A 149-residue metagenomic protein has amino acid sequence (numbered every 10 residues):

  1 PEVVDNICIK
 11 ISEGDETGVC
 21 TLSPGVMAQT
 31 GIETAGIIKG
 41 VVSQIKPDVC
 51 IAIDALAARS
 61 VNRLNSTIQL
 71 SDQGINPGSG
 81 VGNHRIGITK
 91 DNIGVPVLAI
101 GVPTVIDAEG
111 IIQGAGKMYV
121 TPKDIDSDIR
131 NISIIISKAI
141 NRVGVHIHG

Functional and structural regions predicted by a protein language model:
P1-T21: Glycine-rich phosphate/diphosphate-binding loop of Rossmann-like nucleotide-binding domains
L22-S23, A52-D54, A99-P103: Short beta-strand segments
M27-A28, L56-R59, I106: Short, catalytically relevant binding-site loops at active-site mouths
E33-I37, I45, S127-I135: Conserved active-site and cofactor/substrate-binding residues in soluble primary-metabolism enzymes
A35-I86: Glycine-rich phosphate-binding loop
G80-P103: Short, flexible loop segments at boundaries between secondary-structure elements
L98-G149: C-terminal functional extensions of proteins
